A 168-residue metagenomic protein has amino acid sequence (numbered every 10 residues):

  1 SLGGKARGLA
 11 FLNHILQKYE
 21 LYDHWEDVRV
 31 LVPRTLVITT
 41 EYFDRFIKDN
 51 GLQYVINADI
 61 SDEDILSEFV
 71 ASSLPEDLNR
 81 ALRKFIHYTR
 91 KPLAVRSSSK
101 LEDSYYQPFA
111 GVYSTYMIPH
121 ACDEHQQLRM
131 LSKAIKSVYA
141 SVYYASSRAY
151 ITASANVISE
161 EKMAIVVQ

Functional and structural regions predicted by a protein language model:
S1-Q168: Nucleotide/phosphate-binding sheet-loop regions of phosphoryl- and nucleotidyl-transfer enzymes
